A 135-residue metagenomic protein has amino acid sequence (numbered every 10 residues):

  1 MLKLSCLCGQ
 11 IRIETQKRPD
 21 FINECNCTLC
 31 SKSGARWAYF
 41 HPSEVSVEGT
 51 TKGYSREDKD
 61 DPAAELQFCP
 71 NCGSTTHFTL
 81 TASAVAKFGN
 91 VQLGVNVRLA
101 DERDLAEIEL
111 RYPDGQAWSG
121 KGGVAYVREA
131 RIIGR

Functional and structural regions predicted by a protein language model:
M1-S5, Q10-R135: A short Gly-Trp-Pro
